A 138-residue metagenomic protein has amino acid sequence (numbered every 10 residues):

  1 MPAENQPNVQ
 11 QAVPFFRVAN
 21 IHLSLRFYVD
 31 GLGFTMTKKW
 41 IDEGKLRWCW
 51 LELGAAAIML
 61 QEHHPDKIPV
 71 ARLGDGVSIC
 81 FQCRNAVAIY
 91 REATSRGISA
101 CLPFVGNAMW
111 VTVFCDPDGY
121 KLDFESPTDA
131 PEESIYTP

Functional and structural regions predicted by a protein language model:
M1-V13, T35-R84, Y90-P117, S126-P138: Vicinal oxygen chelate
F15-R17: A conserved hydrophobic helix/loop-capping motif in glycosyltransferases and polysaccharide synthases
S24-V29, A93, G119: Conserved active-site tyrosine of GNAT-family acetyltransferases
D123: Ligand-binding pocket scaffold of soluble enzyme catalytic domains
